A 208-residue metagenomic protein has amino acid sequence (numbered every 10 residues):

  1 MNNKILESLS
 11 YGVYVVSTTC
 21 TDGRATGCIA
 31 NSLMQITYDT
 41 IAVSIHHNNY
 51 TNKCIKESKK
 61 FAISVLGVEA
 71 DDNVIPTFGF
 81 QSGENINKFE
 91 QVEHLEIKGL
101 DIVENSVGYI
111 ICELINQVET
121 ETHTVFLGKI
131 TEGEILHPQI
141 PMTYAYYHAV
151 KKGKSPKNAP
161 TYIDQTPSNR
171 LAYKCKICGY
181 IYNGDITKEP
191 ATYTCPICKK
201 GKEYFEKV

Functional and structural regions predicted by a protein language model:
M1-R170, K174-I177: Basic, polyanion-binding surface patches
H148-A149, E206-V208: Short beta-strand-to-coil "C-cap" segments at the C-terminal boundary of structured domains/repeats, marking
L171, N183, I197: Catalytic cores of transferase enzymes with a strong primary signal for eukaryotic protein kinases
C175-C178, C195-C198: Short cysteine-rich clusters marking metal-coordination/redox-active sites
N183-D185, K202-K207: Short, non-ligating residues that shape and space the ligands of small metal-coordination modules and catalytic
D185-T194: Short linker/helix segments within small regulatory modules
